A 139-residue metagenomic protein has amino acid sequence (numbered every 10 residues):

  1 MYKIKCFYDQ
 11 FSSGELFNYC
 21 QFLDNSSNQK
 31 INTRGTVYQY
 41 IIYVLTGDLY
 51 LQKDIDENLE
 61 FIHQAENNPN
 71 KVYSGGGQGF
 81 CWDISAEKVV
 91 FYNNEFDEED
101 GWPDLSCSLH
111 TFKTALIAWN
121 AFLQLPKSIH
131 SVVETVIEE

Functional and structural regions predicted by a protein language model:
M1-I42: Charge-rich, low-complexity N-terminal segments
C6, F11-S12, L23, I42-G47 (+4 more regions): Generic alpha-helical secondary structure signal
C6-Y8, F22-D24, T33, D83-A86 (+2 more regions): Surface-exposed beta-strand edges and flanking loops
D24, N28, Y38-I41, L45 (+3 more regions): A near-ubiquitous, low-amplitude feature marking generic local secondary-structure context
Q29-N67: Short, well-structured hydrophobic secondary-structure segments
T46-G47, N68, Q124, H130: Short, flexible coil/linker elements and helix-boundary hinge sites characteristic of intrinsically disordered
L59-L123: Amphipathic protein-protein interaction modules
S128-E139: Short, highly charged C-terminal tails/helix-capping segments
